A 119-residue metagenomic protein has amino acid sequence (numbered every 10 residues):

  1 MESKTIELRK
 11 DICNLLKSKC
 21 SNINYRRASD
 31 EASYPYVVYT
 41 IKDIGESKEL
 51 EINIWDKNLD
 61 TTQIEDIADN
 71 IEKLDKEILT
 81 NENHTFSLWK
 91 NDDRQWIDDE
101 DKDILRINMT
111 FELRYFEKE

Functional and structural regions predicted by a protein language model:
M1-N22, E31-S33, V38-E119: Charged, amphipathic alpha-helical segments and their flanking helix caps
R27: Short beta-strand-centered segments that line the small-molecule binding cleft or hinge of alpha/beta clamshell
